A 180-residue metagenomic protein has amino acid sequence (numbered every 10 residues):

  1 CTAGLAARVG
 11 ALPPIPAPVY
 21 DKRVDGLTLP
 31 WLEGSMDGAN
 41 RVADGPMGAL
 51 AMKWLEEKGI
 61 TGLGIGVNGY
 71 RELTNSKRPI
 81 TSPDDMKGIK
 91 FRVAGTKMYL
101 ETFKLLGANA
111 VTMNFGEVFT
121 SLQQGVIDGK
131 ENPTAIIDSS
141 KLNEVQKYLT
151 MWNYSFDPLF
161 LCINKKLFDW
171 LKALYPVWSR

Functional and structural regions predicted by a protein language model:
C1-G38, P46-R180: N-terminal secretory/targeting leader peptides
